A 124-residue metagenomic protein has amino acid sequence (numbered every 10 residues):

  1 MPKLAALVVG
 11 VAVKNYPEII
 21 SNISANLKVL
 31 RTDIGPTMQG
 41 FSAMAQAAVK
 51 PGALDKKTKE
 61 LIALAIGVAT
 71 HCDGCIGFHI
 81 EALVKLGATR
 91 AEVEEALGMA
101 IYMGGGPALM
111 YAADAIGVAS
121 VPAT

Functional and structural regions predicted by a protein language model:
P2-T58, A108-T124: Acidic, glycine/proline-rich low-complexity segments that act as flexible tails and inter-domain linkers
N26, A43-M44, F78-A82, A96: A general alpha-helix detector
M38, F78-R90, A119: Iron-sulfur (Fe-S) cluster-binding segments and ferredoxin-like electron-carrier domains, especially [2Fe-2S]
F41, A45, L61-I66, A96-M103 (+1 more regions): Short alpha-helical scaffolding segments that buttress acidic/His motifs in well-ordered protein cores
A47-K50, E81, K85, Y102: General structural signal for alpha-helix termini and helix-helix connectors
A53-T70, A91-L97: Immediate flanking context of iron-sulfur cluster ligation sites
C72-C75: Short cysteine clusters
G87-M99, A123-T124: Charge-rich, acidic-biased intrinsically disordered regions
